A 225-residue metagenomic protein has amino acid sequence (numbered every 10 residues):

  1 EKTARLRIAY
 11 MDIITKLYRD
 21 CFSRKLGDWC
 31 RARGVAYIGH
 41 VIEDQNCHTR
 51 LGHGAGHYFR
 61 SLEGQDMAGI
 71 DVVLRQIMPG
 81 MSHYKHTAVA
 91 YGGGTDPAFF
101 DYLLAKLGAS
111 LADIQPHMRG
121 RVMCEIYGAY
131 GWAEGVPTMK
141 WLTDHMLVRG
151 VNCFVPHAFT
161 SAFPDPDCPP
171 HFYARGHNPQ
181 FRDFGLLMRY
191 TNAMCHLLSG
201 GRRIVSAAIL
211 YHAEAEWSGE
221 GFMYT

Functional and structural regions predicted by a protein language model:
E1-T225: Carbohydrate-binding surfaces of carbohydrate-active enzymes
